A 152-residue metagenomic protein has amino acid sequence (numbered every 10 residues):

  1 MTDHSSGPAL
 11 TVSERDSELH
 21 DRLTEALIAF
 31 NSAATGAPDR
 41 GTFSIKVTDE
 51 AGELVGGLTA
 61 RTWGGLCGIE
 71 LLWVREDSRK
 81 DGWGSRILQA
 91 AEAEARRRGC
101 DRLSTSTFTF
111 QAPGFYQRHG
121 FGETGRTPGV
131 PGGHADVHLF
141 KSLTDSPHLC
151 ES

Functional and structural regions predicted by a protein language model:
M1-R15, D145-S152: Conserved N-terminal entry element of GNAT/NAT acetyltransferase domains
D3, E14, T24-A37: Helix-loop element at the rim of GNAT/NAT acetyltransferase active sites that forms part of the acceptor-substrate
L23, Y116, F121: Conserved active-site tyrosine of GNAT-family acetyltransferases
G41-L58, R86: Conserved beta-hairpin
E53-R61, L66-W73: Conserved beta-strand in the GNAT
S78, G82-A90: Conserved acetyl-CoA pyrophosphate-binding loop and the N-cap/start of the following alpha-helix in GNAT-like
A95-T109: Conserved GNAT acetyl-CoA-binding A-motif
S104-S106, G122-F140: Conserved catalytic-core motifs of GNAT/GCN5-like acyltransferases
